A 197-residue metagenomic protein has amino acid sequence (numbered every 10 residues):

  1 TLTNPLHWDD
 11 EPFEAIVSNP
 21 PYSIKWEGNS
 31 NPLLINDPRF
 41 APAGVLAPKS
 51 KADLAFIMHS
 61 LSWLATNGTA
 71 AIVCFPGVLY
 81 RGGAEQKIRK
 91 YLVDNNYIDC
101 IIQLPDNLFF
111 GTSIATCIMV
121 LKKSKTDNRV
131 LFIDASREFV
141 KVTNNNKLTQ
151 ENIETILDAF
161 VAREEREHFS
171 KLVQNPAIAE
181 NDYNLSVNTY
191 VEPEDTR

Functional and structural regions predicted by a protein language model:
T3-R197: A conserved structural/catalytic subdomain of Rossmann-like adenosyl-cofactor enzymes
